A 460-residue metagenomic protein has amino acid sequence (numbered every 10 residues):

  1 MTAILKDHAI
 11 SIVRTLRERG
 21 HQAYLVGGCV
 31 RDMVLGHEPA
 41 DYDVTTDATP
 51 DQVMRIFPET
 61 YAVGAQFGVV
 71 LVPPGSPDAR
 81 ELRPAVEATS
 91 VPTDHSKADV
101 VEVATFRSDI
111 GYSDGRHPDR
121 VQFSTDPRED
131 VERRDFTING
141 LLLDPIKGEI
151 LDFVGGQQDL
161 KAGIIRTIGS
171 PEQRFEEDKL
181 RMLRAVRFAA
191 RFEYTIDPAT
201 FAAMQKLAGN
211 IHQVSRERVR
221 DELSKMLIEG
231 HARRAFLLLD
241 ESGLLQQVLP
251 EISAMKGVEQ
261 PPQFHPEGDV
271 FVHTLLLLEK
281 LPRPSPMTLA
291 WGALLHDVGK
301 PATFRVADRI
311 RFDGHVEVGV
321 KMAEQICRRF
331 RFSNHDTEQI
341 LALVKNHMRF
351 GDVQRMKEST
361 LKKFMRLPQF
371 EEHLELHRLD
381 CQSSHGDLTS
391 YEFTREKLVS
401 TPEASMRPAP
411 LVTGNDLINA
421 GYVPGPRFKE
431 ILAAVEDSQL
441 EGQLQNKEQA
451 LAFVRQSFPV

Functional and structural regions predicted by a protein language model:
M1-V460: Catalytic cores of the polymerase beta-like nucleotidyltransferase superfamily and closely associated nucleotide
